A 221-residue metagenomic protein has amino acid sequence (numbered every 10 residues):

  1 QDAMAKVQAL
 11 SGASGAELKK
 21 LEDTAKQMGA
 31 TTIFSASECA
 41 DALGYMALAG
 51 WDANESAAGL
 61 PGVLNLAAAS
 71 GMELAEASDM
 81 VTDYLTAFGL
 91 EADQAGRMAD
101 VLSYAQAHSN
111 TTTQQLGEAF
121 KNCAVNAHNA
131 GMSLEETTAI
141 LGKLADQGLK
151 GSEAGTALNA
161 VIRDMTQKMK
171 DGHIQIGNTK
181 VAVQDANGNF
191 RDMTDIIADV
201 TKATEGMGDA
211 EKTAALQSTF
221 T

Functional and structural regions predicted by a protein language model:
Q1-D100, Y104-L116, A127-E135, Q147-G155 (+3 more regions): A short, structural motif
E135-G142: EAAAR-patterned alpha-helical heptad-repeat segments
L158: Conserved catalytic-loop aspartate of Hanks-type protein kinases
V161, V200-A203: Generic, well-ordered alpha-helical scaffold segments in large soluble proteins
R163-M165: Short, conserved secondary-structure transition motifs
N187, D192-T194, D199, L216: Soluble extramembrane regions of membrane proteins in the secretory/endomembrane system
A214-T221: Glycine-centered helix-coil hinge/cap
